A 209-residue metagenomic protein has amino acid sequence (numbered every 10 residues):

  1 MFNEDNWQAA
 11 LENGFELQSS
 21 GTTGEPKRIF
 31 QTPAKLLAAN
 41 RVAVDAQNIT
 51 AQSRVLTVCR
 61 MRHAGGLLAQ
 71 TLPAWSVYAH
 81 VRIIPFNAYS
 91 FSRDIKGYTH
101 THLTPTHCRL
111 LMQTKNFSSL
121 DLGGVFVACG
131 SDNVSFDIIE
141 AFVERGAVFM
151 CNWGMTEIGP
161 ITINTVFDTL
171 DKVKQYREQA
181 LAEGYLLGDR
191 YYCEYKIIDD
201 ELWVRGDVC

Functional and structural regions predicted by a protein language model:
M1-E4, K27-F30, T57, A79-F86 (+1 more regions): Short beta-strand->loop structural element characteristic of the AMP-binding/adenylate-forming
F2-Q18, N48-R54: Conserved pre-ATP/AMP-binding loop-to-beta segment of ANL
N13-R41: Conserved AMP-binding A3 loop
F30-T32, T162-V166, I198, R205: Short beta-strand-to-turn element immediately C-terminal to the catalytic PLP-Schiff-base lysine in fold type I
A34, T106, D132-N133, V208: Alpha-helix/helix-capping structural signal
A38-R54, R62-H100: Conserved AMP-binding/adenylation subdomain of ANL enzymes
H100-L103, M112-A180: Gly/Ser/Thr-rich phosphate-binding loop
K172-V173, Y185-C209: Conserved ATP/PPi-binding loop(s) of AMP-dependent carboxylate-activating enzymes
